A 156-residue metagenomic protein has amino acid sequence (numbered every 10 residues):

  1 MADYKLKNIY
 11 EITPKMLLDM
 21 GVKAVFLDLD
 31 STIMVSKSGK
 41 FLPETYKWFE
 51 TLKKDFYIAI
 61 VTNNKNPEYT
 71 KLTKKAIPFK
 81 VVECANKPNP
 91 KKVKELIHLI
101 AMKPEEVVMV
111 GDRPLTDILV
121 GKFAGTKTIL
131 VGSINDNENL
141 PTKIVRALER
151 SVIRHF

Functional and structural regions predicted by a protein language model:
M1-L27, M34, S38-G39, P43-Y57 (+3 more regions): Asp-based, Mg2+/Mn2+-dependent phosphohydrolase catalytic module
